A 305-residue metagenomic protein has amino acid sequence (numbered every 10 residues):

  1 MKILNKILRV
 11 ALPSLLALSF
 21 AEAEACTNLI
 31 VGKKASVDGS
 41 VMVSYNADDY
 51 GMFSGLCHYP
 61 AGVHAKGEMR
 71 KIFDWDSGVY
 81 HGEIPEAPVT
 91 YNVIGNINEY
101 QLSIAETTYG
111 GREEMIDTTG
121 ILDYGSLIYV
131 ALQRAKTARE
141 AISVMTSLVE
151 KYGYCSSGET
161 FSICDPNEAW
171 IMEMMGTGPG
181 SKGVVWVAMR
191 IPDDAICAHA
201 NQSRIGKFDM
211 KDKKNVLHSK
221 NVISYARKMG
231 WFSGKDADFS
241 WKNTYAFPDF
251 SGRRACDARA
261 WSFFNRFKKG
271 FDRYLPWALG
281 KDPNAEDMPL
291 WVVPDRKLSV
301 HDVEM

Functional and structural regions predicted by a protein language model:
K2-A11: Bacterial N-terminal signal peptides that target proteins for export
V10-S19: Bacterial N-terminal signal peptides
S19-A25: Sec/Tat signal peptide C-region and signal peptidase I cleavage site
C26-Y124, V144-V300: A contiguous strand-loop segment
I116-T118, S126-A135: Second-shell loop/turn segments in exported
D302-M305: Short, intrinsically disordered, charge-balanced linker/junction segments flanking boundaries in proteins
